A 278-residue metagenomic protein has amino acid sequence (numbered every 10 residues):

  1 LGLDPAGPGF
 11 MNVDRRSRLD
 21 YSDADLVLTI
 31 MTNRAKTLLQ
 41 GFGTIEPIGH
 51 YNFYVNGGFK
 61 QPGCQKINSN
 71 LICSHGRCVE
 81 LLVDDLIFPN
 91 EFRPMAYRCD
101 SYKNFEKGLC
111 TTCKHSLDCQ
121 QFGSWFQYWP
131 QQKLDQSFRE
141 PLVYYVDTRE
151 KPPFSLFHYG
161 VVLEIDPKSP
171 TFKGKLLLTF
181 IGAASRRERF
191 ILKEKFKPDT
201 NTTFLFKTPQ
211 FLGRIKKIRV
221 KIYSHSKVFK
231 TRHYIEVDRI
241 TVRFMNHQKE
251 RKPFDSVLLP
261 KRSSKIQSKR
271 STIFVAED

Functional and structural regions predicted by a protein language model:
L1-G63, Y102-L117: Serine-dependent carboxylesterase/thioesterase catalytic core of lipase-like alpha/beta-hydrolase/SGNH enzymes
M11-D14, G41, I67, H158-G160 (+2 more regions): General "foldedness" signal
V13-D20, N68-H75, F211: Amphipathic alpha-helical protein-protein interaction segments
G57, H75-D278: A structural signal for beta-rich interaction modules in eukaryotic proteins
